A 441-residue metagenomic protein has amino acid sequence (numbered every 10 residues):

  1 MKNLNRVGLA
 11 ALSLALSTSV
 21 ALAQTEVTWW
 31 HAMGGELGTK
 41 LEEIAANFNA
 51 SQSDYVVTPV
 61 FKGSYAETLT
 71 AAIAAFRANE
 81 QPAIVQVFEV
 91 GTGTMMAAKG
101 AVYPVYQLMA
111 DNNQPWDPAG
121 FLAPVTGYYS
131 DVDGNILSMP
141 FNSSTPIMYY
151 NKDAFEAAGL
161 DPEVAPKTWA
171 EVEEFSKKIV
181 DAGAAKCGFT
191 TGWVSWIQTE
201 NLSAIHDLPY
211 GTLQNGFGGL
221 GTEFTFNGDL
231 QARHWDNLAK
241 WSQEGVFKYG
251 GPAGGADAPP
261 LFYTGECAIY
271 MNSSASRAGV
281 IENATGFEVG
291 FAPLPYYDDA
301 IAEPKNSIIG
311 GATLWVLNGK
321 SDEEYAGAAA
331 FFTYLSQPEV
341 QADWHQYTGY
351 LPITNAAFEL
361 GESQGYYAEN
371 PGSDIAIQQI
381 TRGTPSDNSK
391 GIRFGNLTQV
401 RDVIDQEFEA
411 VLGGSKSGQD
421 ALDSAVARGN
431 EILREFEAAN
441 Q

Functional and structural regions predicted by a protein language model:
E43, N47-F121, A157-G159, V164-K167 (+5 more regions): Extracytoplasmic "Venus flytrap"/periplasmic binding protein-like
A50-S51, A78, G134, A158 (+5 more regions): Extracytoplasmic/periplasmic substrate-recognition and gating elements
A74, P82-A83, Q114-A154, C187 (+2 more regions): A structural signal for short loop-to-beta-strand junctions that line the ligand-binding cleft of periplasmic/secreted
F88-I147, E173, E200-I205, G290-A292 (+3 more regions): Hinge/lid segment of periplasmic solute-binding proteins
Y106-F121, A165, L208-R233, E282-N283 (+4 more regions): Short, solvent-exposed loop/beta-turn-alpha elements that line the ligand-binding surface or hinge of extracytoplasmic
S130-F141, P146, A170-E223, C267: Extracytoplasmic/periplasmic solute-binding protein
E173-K178, G219-G251: Glycine-centered hinge/linker elements that transmit conformational signals in sensory and ligand-binding systems
G372-R428: C-terminal capping/gating helix-and-loop segments adjacent to ligand/active sites or protein-protein/ligand interfaces
